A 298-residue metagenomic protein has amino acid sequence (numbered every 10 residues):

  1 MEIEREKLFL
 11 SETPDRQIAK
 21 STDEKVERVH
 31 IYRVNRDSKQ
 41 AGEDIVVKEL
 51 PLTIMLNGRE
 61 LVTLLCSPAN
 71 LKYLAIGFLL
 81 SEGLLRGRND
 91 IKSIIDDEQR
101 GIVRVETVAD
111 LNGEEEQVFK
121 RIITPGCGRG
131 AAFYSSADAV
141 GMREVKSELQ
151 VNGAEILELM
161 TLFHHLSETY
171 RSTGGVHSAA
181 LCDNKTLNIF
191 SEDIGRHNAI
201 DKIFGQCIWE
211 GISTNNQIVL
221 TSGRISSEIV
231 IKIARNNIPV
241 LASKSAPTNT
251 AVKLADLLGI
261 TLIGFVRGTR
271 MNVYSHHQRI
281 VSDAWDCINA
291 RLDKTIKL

Functional and structural regions predicted by a protein language model:
E2-N184, N188-F190: Intrinsically disordered, low-complexity regions enriched in acidic/Ser/Thr/Pro/Gln residues
D37-Q40, R86-R88, E210-S213, A284-C287: Short, glycine- and charge-enriched coil/turn segments that flank and shape catalytic ligand pockets
A69, G195-R196: A short acidic/small-residue loop/turn micro-motif
R196-W285: Feature captures the catalytic cores and cofactor-binding loops of soluble hydro-lyases/lyases that act on carboxylate
A290: Mg2+-dependent phosphoryl-transfer enzymes with acidic/Ser/Thr/Gly-rich catalytic loops
D293-L298: Active-site/ligand-binding-proximal alpha/beta "capping" segment
